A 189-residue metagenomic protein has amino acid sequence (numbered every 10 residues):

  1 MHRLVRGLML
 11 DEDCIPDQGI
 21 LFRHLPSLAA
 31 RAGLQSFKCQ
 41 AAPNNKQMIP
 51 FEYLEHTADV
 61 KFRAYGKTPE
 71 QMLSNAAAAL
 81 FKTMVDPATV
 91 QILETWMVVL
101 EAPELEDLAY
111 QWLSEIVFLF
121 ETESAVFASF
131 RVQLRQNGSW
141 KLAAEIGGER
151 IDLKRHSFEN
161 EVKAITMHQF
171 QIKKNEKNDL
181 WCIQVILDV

Functional and structural regions predicted by a protein language model:
V5-G7, G19, G33: Residue-identity detector for glycine
A29-A32, A41-A42: Ala/Thr-enriched low-complexity intrinsically disordered regions
K46-V189: Intrinsically disordered, low-complexity regions
